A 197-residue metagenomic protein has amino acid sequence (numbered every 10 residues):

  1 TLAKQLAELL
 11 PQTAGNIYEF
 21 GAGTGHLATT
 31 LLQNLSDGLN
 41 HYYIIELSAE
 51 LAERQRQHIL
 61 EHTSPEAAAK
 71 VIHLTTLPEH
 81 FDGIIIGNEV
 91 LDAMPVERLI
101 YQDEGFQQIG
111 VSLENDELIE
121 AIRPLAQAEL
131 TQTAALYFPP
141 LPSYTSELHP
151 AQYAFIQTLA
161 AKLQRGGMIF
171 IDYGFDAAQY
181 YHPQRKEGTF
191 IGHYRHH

Functional and structural regions predicted by a protein language model:
L2-E79: SAM cofactor-binding core of SAM-dependent methyltransferases, primarily the Rossmann-like beta-alpha-beta module
E79-H197: Class I S-adenosyl-L-methionine
